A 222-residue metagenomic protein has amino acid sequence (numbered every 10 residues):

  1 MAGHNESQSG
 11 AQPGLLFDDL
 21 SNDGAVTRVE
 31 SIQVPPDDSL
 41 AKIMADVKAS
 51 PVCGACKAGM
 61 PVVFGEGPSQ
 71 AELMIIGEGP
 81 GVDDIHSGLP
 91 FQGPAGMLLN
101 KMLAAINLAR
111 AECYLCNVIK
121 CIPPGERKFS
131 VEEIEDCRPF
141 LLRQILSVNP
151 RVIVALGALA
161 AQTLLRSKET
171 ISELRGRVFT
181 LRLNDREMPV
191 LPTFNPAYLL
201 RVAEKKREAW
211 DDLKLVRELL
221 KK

Functional and structural regions predicted by a protein language model:
M1-K222: A polyanion-binding, active-site-adjacent surface
